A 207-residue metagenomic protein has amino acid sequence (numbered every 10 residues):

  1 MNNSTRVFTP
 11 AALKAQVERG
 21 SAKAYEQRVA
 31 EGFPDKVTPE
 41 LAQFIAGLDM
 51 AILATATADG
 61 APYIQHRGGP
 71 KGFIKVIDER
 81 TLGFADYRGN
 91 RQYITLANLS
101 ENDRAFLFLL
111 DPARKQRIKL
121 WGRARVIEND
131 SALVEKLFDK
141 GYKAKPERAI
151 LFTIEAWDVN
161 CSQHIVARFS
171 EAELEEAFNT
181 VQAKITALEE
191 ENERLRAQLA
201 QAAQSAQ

Functional and structural regions predicted by a protein language model:
M1-Q207: Binding-site signature for planar aromatic cofactors or substrates
